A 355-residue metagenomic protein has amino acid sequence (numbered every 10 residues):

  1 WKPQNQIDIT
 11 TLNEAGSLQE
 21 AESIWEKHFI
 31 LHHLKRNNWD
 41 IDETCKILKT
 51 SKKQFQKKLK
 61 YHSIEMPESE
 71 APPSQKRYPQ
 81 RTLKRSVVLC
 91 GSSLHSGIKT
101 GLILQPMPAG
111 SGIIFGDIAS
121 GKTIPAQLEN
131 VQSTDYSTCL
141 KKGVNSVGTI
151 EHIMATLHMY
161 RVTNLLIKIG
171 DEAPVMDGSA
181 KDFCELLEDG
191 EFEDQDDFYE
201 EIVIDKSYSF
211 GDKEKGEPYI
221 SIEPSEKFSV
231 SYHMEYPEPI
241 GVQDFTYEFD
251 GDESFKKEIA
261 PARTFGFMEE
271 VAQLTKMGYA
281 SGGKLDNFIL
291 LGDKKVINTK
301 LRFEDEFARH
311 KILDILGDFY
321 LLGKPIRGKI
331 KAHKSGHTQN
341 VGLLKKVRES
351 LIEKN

Functional and structural regions predicted by a protein language model:
W1-N5: Conserved C-terminal helix/linker of AAA+ ATPases
I7-A71: Bacterial C-terminal helix-turn-helix
A71-N164, K168-N355: C-terminal regulatory domains involved in ligand/effector binding and gene-expression control
